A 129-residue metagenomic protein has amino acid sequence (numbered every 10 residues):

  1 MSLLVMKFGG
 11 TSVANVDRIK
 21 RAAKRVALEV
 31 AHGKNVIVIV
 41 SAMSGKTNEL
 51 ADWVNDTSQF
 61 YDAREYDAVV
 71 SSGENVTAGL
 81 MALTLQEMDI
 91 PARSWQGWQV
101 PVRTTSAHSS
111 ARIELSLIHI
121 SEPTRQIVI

Functional and structural regions predicted by a protein language model:
M1-R125: Nucleotide/pyrophosphate-binding catalytic subdomain
